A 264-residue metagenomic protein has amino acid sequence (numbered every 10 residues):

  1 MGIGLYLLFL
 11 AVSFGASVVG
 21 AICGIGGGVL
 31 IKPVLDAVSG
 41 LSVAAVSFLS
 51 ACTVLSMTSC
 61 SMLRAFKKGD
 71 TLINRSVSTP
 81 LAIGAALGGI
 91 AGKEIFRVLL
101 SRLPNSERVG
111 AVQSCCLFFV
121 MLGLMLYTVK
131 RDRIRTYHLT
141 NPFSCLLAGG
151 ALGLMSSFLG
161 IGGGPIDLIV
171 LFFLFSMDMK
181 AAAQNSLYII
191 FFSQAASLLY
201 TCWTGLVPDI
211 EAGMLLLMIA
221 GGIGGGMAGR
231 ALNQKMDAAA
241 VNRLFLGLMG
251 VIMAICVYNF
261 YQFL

Functional and structural regions predicted by a protein language model:
M1-A16, A37-V38, V43-A45, R64-L152 (+1 more regions): Juxtamembrane transmembrane-helix boundary motif
S13-G24, G150-G160: Transmembrane alpha-helix interface/packing and boundary motifs in multi-pass membrane proteins, characterized by
S17, S47-L55, A86, A183-Q194 (+1 more regions): Transmembrane helix-bundle signature of multi-pass membrane transporters/permeases
G26-G27, S59, L87, A91 (+2 more regions): Residue positions within transmembrane alpha-helices of multi-pass solute transporters
I31-A45, I166-A181: Interfacial segments of multi-pass membrane proteins
K32, S61-T71, M155-S157, D167-F172 (+1 more regions): Generic transmembrane alpha-helix signature in multi-pass membrane proteins, especially transporters/channels
S42-S50, I73-P80, S176-L187: Membrane-interface alpha-helices at helix entry/exit sites of multi-pass transporters
L139-K180: Transmembrane alpha-helical segments that form core, pore/gating elements of small-molecule transporters/exporters
